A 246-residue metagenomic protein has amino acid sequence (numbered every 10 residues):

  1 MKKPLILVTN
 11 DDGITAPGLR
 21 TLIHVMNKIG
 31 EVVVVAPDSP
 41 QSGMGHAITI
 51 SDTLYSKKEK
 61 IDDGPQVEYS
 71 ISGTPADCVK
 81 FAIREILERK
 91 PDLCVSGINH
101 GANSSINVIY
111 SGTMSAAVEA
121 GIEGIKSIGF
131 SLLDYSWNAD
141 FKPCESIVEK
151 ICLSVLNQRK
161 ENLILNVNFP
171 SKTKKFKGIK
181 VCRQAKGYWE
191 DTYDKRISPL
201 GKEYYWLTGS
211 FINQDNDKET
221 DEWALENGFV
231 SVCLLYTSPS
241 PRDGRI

Functional and structural regions predicted by a protein language model:
K2, I6, P17-E85, R89: A cross-family phosphate/adenosyl-ligand binding-site feature
D92: Conserved acidic residues
A102-S111: Glycine/threonine-rich flexible loop motifs
L132-N138, E145, L156-P199: Active-site rim beta-loop-alpha module in soluble metabolic enzymes
I197-E222: A conserved acidic, glycine/proline-rich C-terminal tail/linker
Y236-P239, D243-I246: Single conserved hydrophobic/aromatic residue that forms the stacking wall/gate of nucleotide- or nucleobase-binding
